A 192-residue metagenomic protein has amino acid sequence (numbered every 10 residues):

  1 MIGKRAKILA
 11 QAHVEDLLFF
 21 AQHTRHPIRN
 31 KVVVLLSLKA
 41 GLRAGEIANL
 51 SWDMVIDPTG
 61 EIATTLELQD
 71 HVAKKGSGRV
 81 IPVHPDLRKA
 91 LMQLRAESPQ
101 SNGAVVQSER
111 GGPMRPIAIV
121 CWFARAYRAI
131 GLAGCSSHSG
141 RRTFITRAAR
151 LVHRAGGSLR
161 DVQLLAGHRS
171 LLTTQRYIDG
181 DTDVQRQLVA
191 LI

Functional and structural regions predicted by a protein language model:
M1-E15, K75-H84, Q100-N102: DNA breakage-rejoining catalytic core of tyrosine-based enzymes
Q11-A40, A44: Basic, Lys/Arg- and aromatic-enriched nucleic-acid-binding interface segment
H13, N49-L87: Conserved tyrosine-mediated DNA breakage-rejoining catalytic core shared by Y-recombinases
R29, A133-L151: Short basic/aromatic active-site micro-motif
V33, G45-L50, V162: Alpha-helix N-cap/helix-start motif at helix boundaries, enriched for small hydrophobics
L35, K39, T143-H168, R176: C-terminal catalytic core of tyrosine-transesterase DNA break-rejoin enzymes
T64, D70-V72, A166-L191: Catalytic-site neighborhood detector that most strongly recognizes the C-terminal catalytic loop/helix of tyrosine
V72-M92, G103-R125: C-terminal catalytic core of Y-nucleophile DNA break-rejoin enzymes
